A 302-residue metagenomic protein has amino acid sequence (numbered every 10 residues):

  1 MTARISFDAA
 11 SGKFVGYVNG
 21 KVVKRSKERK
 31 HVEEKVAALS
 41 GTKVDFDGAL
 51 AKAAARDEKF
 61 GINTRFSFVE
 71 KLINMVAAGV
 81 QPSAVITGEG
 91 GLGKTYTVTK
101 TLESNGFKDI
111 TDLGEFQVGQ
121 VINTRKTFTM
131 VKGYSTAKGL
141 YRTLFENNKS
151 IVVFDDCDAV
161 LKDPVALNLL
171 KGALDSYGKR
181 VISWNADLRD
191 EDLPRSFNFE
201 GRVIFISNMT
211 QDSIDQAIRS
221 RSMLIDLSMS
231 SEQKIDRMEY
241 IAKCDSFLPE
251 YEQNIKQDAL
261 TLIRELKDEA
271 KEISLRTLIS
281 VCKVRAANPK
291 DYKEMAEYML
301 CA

Functional and structural regions predicted by a protein language model:
Y17-V18, K24-D45: A short, charged, amphipathic alpha-helix used as a generic interaction element across diverse proteins
D47-V80: N-terminal pre-Walker A segment at the start of P-loop NTPase domains
A78-V98: Walker A/P-loop nucleotide-binding motif
F107-I151, L167: Short glycine-rich substrate-engagement loop in P-loop NTPases that contacts/grips substrate
N148-V152, R195-I204: Loop/turn-to-beta-strand initiation segments
L161-E200: Conserved catalytic/switch belt of AAA+ P-loop NTPases
S213-Q233: A short helix-turn-beta junction within AAA+ P-loop NTPase domains corresponding to the substrate/partner-engaging
D245-C301: Conserved AAA+ ATPase small/helical "lid" subdomain
